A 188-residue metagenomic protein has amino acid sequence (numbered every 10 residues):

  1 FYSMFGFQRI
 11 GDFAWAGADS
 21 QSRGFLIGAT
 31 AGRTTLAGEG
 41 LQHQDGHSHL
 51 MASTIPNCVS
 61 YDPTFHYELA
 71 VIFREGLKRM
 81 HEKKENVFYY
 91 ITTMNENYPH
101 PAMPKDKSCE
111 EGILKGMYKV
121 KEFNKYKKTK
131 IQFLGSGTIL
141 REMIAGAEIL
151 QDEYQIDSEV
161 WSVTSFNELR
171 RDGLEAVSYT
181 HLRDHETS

Functional and structural regions predicted by a protein language model:
F1-T54, V59, Y67-L77, L134-G137 (+2 more regions): Thiamine diphosphate
F13-D19, H43-Q44, E75-R79, K105-E111 (+2 more regions): Short, solvent-exposed amphipathic alpha-helical segments in soluble enzyme and RNA/protein-processing domains
A31-R33, T93-Y98, G137, T164-N167: Glycine-rich beta-alpha junction loops
M51, E68-N124: Conformationally flexible catalytic loops at phosphate/diphosphate-handling active centers
P63, K83-I91, Y154-T164: Flexible, glycine/charged-enriched surface loops at secondary-structure junctions
Y126-D157: Long hydrophobic segments that form regular secondary structure
E159-V177: Short connector loops at secondary-structure junctions
T180-T187: Conserved small/polar residues in nucleotide/adenosyl-binding loops
